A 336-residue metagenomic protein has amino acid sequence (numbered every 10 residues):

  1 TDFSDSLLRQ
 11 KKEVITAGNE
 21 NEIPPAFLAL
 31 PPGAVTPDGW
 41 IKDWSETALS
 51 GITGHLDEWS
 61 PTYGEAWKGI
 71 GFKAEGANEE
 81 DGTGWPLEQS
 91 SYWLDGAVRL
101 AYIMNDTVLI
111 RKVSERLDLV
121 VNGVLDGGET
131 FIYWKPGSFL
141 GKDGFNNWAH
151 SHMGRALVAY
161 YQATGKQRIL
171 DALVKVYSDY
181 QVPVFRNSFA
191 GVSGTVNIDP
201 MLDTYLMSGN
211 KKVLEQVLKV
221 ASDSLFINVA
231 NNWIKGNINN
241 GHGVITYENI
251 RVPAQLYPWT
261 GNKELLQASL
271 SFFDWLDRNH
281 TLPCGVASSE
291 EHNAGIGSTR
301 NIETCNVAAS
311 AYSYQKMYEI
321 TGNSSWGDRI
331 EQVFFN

Functional and structural regions predicted by a protein language model:
D2-N336: Glycan-recognition and catalytic cores of secretory/periplasmic carbohydrate-active enzymes
